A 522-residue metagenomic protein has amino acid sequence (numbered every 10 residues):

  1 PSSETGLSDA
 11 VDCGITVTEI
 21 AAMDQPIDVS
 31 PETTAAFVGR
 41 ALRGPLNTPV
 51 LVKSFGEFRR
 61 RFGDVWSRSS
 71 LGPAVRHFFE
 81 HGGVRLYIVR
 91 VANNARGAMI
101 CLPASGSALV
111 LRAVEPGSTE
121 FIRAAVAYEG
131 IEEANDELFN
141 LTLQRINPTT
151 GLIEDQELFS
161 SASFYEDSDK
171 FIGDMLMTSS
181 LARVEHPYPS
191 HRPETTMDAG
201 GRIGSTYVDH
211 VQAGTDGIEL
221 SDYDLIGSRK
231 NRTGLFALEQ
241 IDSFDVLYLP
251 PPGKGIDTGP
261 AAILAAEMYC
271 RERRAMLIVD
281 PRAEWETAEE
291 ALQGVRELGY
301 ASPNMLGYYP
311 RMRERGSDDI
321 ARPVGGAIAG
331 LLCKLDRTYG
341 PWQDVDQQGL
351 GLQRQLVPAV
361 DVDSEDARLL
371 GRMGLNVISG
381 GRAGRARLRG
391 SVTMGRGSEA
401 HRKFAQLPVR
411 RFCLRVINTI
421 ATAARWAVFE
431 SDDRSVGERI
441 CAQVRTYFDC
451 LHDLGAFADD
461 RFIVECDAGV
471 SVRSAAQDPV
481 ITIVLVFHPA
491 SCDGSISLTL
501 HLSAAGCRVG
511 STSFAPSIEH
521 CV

Functional and structural regions predicted by a protein language model:
P1-S105, L109-G117, E132-D136, Q144-T150 (+3 more regions): Structured, hydrophobic secondary-structure cores that serve as assembly/anchoring elements
S3, S8, T18, I153-Q156 (+9 more regions): Intrinsic disorder/low-complexity signal
G6, A41, P45, S70 (+6 more regions): Acidic/proline-rich low-complexity IDRs
W66, S163, D167, H186 (+4 more regions): Generic secondary-structure boundary signal with a strong preference for alpha-helix termini
G106-V184: Extended, Lys/Arg-rich, non-catalytic nucleic-acid recognition/anchoring regions of very large nucleic-acid-interacting
D169-H191, S511-V522: Short, surface-exposed secondary-structure junctions/capping segments
S190-N231: Long, low-complexity, polar/charged, intrinsically disordered or flexibly structured peripheral segments
